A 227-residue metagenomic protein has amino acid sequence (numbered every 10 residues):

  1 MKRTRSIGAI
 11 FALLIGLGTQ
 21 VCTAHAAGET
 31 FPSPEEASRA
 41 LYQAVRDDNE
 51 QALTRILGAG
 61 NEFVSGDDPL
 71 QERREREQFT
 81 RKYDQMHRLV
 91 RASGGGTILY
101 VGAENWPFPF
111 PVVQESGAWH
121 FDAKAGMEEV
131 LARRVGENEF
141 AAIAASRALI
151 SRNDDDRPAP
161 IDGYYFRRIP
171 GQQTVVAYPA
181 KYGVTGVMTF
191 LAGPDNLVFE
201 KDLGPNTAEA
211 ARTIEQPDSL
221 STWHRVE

Functional and structural regions predicted by a protein language model:
M1-F11: Bacterial N-terminal signal peptides that target proteins for export
I15-A24: C-terminal segment of classical bacterial N-terminal signal peptides
A24-D47, V90-R91, A125-A148: Short, low-complexity N-terminal intrinsically disordered segments enriched in polar/charged residues
N49-G60: Short, well-ordered alpha-helical segments enriched in acidic and aromatic residues
G58, E62-P109, P160, Y165-V175 (+1 more regions): Surface-exposed, charged secondary-structure patches
T97-Y100, E104-F140, R147, N196-L203: Short beta-strand edge/turn micro-motifs at domain boundaries
K124-A132, S146-Y164, P170-Q173: N-terminal pilin/flagellin-like segments and related low-complexity appendage regions
T174-E215, R225-V226: C-terminal soluble interaction/assembly domains
